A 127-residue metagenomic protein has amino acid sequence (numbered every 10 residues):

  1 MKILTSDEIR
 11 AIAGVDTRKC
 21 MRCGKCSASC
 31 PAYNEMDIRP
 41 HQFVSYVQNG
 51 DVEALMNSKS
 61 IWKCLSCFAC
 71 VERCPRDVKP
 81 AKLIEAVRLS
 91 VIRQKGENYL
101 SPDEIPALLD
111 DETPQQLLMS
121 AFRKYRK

Functional and structural regions predicted by a protein language model:
M1-I12, E35-I61, P80-D110: Ferredoxin-type iron-sulfur electron-transfer modules in oxidoreductases and energy-metabolism complexes
D16-Y33, S58-V78: Cysteine-centered iron-sulfur cluster-binding motifs in ferredoxin-type domains/subunits of redox enzymes
E72-V91, A107-K127: Short flanking/linker segments adjacent to small metal-binding domains or redox-active Cys/His motifs
